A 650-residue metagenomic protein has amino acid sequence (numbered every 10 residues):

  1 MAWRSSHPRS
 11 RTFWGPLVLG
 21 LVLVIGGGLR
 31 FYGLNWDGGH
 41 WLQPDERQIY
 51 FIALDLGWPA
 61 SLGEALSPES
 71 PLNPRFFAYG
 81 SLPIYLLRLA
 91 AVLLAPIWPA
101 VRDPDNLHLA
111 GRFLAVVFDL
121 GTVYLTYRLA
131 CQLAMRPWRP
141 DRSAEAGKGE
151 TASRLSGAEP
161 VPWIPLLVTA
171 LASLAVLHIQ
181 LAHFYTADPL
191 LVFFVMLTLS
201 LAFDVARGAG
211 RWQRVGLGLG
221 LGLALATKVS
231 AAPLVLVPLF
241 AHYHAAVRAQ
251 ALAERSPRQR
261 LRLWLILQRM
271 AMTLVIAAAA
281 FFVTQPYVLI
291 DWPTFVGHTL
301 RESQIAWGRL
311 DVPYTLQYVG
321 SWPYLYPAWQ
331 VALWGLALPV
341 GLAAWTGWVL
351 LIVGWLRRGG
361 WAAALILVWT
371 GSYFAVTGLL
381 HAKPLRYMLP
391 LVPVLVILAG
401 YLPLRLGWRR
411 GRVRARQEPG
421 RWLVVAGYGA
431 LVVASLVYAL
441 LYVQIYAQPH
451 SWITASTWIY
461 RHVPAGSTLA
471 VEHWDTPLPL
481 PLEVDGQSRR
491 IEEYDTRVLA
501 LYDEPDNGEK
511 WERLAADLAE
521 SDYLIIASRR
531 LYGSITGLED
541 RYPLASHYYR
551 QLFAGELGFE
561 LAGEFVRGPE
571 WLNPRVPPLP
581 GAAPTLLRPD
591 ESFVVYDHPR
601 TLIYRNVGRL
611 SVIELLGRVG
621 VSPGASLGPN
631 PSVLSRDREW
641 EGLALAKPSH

Functional and structural regions predicted by a protein language model:
L19-L23, P99-R102, T126-L174, R207 (+4 more regions): Transmembrane-helix signature of polytopic, membrane-embedded enzymes that assemble or transfer cell-envelope glycans
Y32, I49-S61, F76-Y85, V92-W98 (+12 more regions): Transmembrane-lumen/periplasm boundary regions of multi-pass, lipid-linked membrane glycan transferases
L109-P140, L197, L201, T346-I352: Transmembrane-helix motifs of polytopic, lipid-linked glycan transferases
L125-R128, L190-R207, Q213-L221, V394-Y401: Specific aromatic-rich, kink-prone transmembrane helix
P140-E159, T198-R214, A224, A246-L252 (+2 more regions): Membrane-interface transmembrane helices that cradle and orient dolichyl/undecaprenyl
L181-A182, D188-V192, A224-V229, P233 (+2 more regions): Hydrophobic/aromatic-rich transmembrane helices and adjacent perimembrane loops
F240, M270, L274-V275, A279 (+4 more regions): Signature aromatic-anchored transmembrane alpha helix within multi-pass, membrane-resident enzymes that catalyze glycan
L402, V424-S451, T468-R497: Transmembrane alpha-helical segments
